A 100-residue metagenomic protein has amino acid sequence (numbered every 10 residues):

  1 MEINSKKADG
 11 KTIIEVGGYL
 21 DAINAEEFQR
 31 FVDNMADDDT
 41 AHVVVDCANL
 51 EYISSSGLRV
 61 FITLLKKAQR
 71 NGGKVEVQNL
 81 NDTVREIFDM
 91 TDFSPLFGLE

Functional and structural regions predicted by a protein language model:
M1-E15: Short beta-strand/loop segment at the start of cytosolic alpha/beta domains
Y19-L96: Amphipathic alpha-helical interaction surfaces in cytosolic regulatory modules
G98-E100: Short acidic-hydrophobic, aromatic-tinged amphipathic segments that line or gate anion-handling sites
